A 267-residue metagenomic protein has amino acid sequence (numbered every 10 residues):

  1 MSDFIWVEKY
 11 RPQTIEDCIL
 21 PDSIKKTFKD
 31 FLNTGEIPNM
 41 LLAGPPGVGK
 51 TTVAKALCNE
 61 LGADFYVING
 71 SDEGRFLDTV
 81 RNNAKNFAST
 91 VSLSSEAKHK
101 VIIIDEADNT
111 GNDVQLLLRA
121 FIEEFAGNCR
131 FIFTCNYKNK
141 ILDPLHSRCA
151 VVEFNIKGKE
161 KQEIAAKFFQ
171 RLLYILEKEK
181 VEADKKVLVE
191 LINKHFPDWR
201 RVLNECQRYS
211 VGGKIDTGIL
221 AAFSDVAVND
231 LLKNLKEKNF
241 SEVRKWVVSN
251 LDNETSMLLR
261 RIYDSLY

Functional and structural regions predicted by a protein language model:
M1-E160, K167, Q207: P-loop/Walker A NTP-binding region and its immediately flanking N-terminal helices in P-loop NTPase folds
A166-Y267: AAA+ P-loop NTPase domains with strong preference for DNA replication initiators and clamp-loader complexes
